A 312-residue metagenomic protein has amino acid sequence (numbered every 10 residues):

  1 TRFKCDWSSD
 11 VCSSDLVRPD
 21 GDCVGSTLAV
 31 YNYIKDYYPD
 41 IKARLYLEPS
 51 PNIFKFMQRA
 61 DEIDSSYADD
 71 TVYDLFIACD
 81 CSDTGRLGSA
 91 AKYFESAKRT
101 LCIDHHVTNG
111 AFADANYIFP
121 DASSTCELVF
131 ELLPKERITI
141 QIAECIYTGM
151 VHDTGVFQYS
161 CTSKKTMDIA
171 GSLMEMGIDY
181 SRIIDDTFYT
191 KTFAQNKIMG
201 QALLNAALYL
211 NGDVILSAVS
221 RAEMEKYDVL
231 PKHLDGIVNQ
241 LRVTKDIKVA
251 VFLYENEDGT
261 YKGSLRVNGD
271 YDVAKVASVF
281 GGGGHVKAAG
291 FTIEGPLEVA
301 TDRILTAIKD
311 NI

Functional and structural regions predicted by a protein language model:
T1-V11: Single conserved hydrophobic/aromatic residue that forms the stacking wall/gate of nucleotide- or nucleobase-binding
S9-D15, G25-K55, E62-S65, D69-L75 (+2 more regions): Hydrophobic helix-and-loop "lid/oligomerization" segment in the mid-to-C-terminal part of catalytic domains
R18-P19, C81-T84, H106-T108, R221-A222 (+1 more regions): Short glycine-rich anion-binding loops that position phosphate/pyrophosphate groups of nucleotides and phosphorylated
G21-T27, T84-G88: Short glycine/serine/threonine-rich phosphate/pyrophosphate-binding segments that cradle anionic phosphate groups
Q58-A115: Active-site cofactor/cluster-binding pocket
S65-Y67, S89-K92, N116-F119, E136-R137 (+2 more regions): A generic local secondary-structure boundary/capping motif
A68-T71, K92-E95, N109-G110, I138-I140 (+3 more regions): Solvent-exposed alpha-helices and their adjacent loops that cap or buttress functional pockets in soluble metabolic
I103-I169: Short alpha-helices
